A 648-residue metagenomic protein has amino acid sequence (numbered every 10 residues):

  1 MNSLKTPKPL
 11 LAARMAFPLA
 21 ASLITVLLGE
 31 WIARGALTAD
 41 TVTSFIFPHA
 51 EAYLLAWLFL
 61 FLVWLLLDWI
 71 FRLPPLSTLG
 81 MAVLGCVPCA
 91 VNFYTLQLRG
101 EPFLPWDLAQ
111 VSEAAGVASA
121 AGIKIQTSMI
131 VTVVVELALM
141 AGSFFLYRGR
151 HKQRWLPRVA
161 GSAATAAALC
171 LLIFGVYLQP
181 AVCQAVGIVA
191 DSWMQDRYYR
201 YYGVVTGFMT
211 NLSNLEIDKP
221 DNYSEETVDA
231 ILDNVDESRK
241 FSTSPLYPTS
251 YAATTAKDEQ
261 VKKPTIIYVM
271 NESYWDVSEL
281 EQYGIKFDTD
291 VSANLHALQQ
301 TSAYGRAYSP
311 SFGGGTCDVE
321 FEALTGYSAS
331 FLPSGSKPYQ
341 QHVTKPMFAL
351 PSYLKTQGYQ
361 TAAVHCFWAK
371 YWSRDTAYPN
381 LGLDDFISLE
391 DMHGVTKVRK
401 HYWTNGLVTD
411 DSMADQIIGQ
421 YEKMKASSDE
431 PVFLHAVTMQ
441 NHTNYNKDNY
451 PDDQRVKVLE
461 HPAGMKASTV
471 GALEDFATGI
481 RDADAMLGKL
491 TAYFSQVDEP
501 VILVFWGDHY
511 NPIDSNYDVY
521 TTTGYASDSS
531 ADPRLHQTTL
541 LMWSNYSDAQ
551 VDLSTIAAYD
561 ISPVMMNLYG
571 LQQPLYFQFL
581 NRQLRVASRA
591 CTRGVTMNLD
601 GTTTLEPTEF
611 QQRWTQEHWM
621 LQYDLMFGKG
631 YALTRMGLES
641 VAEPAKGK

Functional and structural regions predicted by a protein language model:
N2-Y199: Transmembrane and membrane-interface helices of multi-pass, inner-membrane envelope-modifying transferases
L28, A114, V205-F208, N294-L295 (+2 more regions): Generic structural signal of hydrophobic/aromatic residues within well-ordered alpha-helices of folded domains
A36-T41, L73, S224, G315-T316 (+1 more regions): Intrinsic-disorder/low-complexity, polar/charged segments
A56, E136, E216-P220, A256 (+2 more regions): Hydrophobic alpha-helical segments with strong N-terminal bias
Y94-D107, Q126, M194, D221-T227 (+4 more regions): A diffuse structural propensity rather than consistent per-protein peaks
Q110-E113, T227, N294, V319: Exposed alpha-helical structural elements
G175-Y268: Membrane-interface segments at or immediately adjacent to transmembrane helices that form the boundary between
S242, L246-K262, Y268-N271, W275-K648: Solvent-exposed soluble domains appended to multi-pass membrane proteins
